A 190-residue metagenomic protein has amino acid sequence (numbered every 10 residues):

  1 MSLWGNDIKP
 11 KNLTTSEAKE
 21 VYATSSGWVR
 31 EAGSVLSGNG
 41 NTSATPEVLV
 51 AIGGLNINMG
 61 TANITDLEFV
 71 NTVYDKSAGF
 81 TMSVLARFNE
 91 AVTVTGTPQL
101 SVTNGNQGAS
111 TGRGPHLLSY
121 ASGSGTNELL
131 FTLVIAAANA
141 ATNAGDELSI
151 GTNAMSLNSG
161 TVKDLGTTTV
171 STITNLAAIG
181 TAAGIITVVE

Functional and structural regions predicted by a protein language model:
M1-E190: Non-catalytic beta-sheet/beta-sandwich ligand-binding modules that flank or precede catalytic cores
